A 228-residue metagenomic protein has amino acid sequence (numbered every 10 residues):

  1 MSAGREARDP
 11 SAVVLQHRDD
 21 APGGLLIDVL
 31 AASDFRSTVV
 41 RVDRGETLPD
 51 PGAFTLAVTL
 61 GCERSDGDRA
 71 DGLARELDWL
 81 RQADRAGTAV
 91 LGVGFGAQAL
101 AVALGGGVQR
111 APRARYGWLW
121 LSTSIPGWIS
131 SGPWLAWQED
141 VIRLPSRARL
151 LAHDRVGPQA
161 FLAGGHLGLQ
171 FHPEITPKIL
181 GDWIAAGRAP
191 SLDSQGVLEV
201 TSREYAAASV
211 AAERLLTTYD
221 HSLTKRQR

Functional and structural regions predicted by a protein language model:
M1-P10, D19, K225-R228: Actinobacteria-biased recognition of intrinsically disordered, low-complexity terminal regions
A12-L30, D43: N-terminal beta1-alpha1 ligand-phosphate binding loop
L15-R18, T59-E63, E139, F171-P173: Glycine-rich His-Gly loop
I27-L91: Flexible gly/pro-rich beta->alpha loop and the following alpha-helix that scaffold active-site loops
Q82-G107: Catalytic nucleophile loop
V102-I179: Pocket-forming structural segment of enzyme catalytic cores
I175, L180-R228: Acyltransferase
